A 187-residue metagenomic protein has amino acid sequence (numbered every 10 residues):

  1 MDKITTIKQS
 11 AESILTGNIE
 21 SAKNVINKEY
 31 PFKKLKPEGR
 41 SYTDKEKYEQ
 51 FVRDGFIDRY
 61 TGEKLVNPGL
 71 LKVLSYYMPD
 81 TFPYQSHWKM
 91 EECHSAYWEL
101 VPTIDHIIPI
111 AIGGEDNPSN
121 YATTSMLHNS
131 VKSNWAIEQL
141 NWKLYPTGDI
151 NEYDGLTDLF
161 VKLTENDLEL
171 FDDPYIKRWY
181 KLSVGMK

Functional and structural regions predicted by a protein language model:
M1-G39, K45, W142-P146: Mixed-charge, low-complexity interaction segments
N24-W88, K162: Short, charged surface segments at domain edges that flank catalytic/cofactor-binding sites
D58-R59, A122, M126: Cys/His/Pro-rich metal-binding microdomains
E63, M126-S130: Short Cys/His-rich local motifs and their 1-3 flanking residues in nucleic-acid-associated proteins and small
E63-Y121, W135, W142: Histidine-centered nuclease catalytic patch
S133-T164: A contiguous, mid-protein "functional segment" used to position or interact with cofactors/ions or partner subunits
K162-K187: Short flanking/linker segments adjacent to small metal-binding domains or redox-active Cys/His motifs
